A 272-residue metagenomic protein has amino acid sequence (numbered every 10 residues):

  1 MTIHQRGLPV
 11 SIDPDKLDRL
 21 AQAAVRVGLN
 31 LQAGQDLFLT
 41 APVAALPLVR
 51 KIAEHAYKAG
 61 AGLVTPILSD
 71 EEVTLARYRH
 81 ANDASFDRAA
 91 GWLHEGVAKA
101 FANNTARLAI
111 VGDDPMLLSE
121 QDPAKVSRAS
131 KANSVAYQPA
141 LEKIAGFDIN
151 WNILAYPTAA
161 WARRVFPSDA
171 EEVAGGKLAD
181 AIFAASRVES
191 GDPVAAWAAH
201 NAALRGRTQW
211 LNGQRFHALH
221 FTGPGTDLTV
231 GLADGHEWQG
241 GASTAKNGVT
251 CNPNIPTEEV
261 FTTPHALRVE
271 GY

Functional and structural regions predicted by a protein language model:
I3-R268: Active-site bordering "gate/hinge" segments that shape substrate access to catalytic or cofactor-binding pockets
G271-Y272: Conserved SET/PR-domain catalytic core that frames the SAM/AdoMet-binding pocket
